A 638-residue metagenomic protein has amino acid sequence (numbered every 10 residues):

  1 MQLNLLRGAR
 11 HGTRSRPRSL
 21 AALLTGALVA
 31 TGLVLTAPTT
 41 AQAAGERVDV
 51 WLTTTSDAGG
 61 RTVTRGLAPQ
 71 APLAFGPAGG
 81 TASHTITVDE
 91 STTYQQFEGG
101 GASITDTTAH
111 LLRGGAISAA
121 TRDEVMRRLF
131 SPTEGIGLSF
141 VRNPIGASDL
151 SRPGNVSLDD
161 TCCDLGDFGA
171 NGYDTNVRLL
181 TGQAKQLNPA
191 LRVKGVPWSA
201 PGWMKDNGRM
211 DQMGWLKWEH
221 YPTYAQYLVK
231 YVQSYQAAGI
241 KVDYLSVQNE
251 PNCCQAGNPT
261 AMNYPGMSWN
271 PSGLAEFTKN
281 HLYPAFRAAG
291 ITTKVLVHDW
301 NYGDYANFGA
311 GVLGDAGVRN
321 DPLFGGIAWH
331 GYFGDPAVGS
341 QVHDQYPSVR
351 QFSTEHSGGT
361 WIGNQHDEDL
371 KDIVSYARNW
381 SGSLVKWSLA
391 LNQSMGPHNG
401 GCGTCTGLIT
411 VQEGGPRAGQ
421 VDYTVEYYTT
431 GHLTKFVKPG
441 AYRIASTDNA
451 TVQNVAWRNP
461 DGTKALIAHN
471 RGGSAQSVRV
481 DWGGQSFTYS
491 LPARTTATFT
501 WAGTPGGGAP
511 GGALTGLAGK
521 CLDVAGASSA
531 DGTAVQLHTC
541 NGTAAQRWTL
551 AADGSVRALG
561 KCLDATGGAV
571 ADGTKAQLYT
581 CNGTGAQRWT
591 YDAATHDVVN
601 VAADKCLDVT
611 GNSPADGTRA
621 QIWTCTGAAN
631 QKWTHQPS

Functional and structural regions predicted by a protein language model:
M1-A43: Secretory targeting and sorting signals
A44-V88, V193-G195, Q226-S234, A238-G239 (+2 more regions): Substrate-binding and catalytic surfaces of secreted/luminal carbohydrate-active proteins
T62-V242, N280: N-terminal catalytic cores of secreted or lumenal carbohydrate-active enzymes
A116-A120, N171-T175, W218-P222, Q226 (+7 more regions): Soluble non-cytosolic domains of exported or imported proteins
G146-L150, S199-W203, Q248-C254, W300-Y305: Short, internal active-site loops enriched in acidic
G440, V452, K464, S474-V478 (+8 more regions): Short beta-strand/loop motifs in extracellular/secreted proteins, especially within beta-sandwich accessory domains
G507-S529, A544-V570, Q587-P614, K632-S638: Extracellular glycan-recognition/adhesion modules and their associated mucin-like linkers
T533-T539, T574-T580, R619-T624: Aromatic-rich beta-strand patches that line glycan-recognition/binding surfaces of extracellular proteins
